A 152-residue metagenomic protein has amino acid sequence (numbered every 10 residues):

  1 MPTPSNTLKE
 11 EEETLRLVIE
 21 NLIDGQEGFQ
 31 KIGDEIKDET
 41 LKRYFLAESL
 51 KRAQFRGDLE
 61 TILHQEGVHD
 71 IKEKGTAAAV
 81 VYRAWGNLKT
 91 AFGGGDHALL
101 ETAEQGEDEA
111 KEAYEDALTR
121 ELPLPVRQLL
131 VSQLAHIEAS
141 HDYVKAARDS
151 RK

Functional and structural regions predicted by a protein language model:
P4-K37, D96-E121: Alpha-helical bundle segments that constitute or directly flank the non-heme di-iron/ferroxidase center
S5, R43, L50, D70-N87 (+1 more regions): Charge-rich, acidic-biased intrinsically disordered regions
E10-V18, E39-G57, D96-L100, P125-A139: Alpha-helical scaffold segments that form or flank carboxylate-/histidine-based iron centers
E12, I19, I23-Q26, S49 (+6 more regions): Generic structural concept
I23-Q26, Q30, A53, G57-E60 (+5 more regions): Structural signal for well-ordered, non-membrane alpha-helices
L41-A77, V144-A147: Conserved alpha-helical segments that form or flank metal/cofactor-binding pockets of metalloenzymes
D58-A98, E104-K111: Carboxylate-rich helix-loop segments that flank metal/cofactor sites and access channels in metalloenzymes
A103-K152: Preference for long, well-ordered alpha-helical segments
